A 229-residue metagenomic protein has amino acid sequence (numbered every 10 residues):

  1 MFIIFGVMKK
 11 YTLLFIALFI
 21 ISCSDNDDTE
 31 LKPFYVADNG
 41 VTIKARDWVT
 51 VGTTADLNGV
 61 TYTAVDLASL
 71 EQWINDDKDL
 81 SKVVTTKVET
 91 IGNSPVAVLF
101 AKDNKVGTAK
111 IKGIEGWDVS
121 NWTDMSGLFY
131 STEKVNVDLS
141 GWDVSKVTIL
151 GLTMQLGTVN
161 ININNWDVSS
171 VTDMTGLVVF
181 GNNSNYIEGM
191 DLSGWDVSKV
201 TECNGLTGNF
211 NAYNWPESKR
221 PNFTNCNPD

Functional and structural regions predicted by a protein language model:
F2-Y11: Positively charged n-region of N-terminal signal peptides that target proteins for export
L14-F15: Sec-dependent N-terminal signal peptides
I20-S22: C-terminal motif of bacterial Sec signal peptides marking the signal peptidase cleavage site
D25-D229: Negatively charged
